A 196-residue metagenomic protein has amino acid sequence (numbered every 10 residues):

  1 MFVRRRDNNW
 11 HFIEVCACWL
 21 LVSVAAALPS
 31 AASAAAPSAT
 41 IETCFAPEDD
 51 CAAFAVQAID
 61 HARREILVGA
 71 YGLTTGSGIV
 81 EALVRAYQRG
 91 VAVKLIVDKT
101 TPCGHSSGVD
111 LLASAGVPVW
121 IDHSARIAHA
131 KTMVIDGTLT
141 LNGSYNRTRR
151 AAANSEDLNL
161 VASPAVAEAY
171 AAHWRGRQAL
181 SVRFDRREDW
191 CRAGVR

Functional and structural regions predicted by a protein language model:
M1-W10: N-terminal secretory signal peptides that target proteins for export/translocation
E14-A27: Bacterial N-terminal signal peptides
A27-A35: Boundary at the C-terminal end of the N-terminal hydrophobic targeting segment
I41-P47, A70-L73, V117-W120: Short, flexible loop segments at the rims of nucleotide/cofactor-binding pockets, characterized by
Q57-V117: Primarily the HKD phosphodiesterase
L67-A70, K94-D98, W120-I121, M133-V134 (+2 more regions): Structural recognition of the beta-strand scaffold that forms the well-ordered cores of secreted hydrolase catalytic
G72-G76, K99-C103, A125-A128, L139-T140 (+2 more regions): Solvent-exposed loop/turn segments at secondary-structure junctions within structured extracellular/periplasmic domains
I135, L139-R196: Signature of lipid phosphatidyltransferase scaffolds
